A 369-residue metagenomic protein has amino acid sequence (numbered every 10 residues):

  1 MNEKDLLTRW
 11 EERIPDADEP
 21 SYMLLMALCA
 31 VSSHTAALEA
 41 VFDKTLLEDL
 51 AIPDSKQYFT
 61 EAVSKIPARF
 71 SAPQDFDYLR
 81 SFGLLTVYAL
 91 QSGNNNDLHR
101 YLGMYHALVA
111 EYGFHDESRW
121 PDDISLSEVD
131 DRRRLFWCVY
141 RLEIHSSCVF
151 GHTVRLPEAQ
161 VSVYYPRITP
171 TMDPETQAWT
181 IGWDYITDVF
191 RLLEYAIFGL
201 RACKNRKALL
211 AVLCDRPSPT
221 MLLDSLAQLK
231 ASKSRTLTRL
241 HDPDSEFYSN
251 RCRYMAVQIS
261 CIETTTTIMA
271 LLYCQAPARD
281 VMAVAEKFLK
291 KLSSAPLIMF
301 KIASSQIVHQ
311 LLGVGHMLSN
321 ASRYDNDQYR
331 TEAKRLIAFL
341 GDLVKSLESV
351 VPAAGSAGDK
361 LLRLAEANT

Functional and structural regions predicted by a protein language model:
M1-E19, D54-E61, V109, V189 (+5 more regions): Transcriptional activation interfaces
M1-N94, P174-Q177, T238-A256, C274-A276 (+1 more regions): C-terminal transcriptional activation/regulatory domains of eukaryotic transcription factors
P20, L24, Q74-D77, S127-D131 (+5 more regions): Structural signature of alpha-solenoid helical repeat junctions
L24-L25, C29, D77-Y78, F82 (+5 more regions): TPR repeat positional signature
A89, S147, M269-L271, L318: Residue at a conserved register position within TPR or TPR-like alpha-solenoid repeats
A110, F114-S118, D123-A227, K290: Fungal transcription factor middle regulatory core
S162, Y195-N205, T236-R239, Y254 (+1 more regions): Fungal C-terminal regulatory tails
A211-K291, N320: Cytosolic regulatory protein-protein interaction regions
